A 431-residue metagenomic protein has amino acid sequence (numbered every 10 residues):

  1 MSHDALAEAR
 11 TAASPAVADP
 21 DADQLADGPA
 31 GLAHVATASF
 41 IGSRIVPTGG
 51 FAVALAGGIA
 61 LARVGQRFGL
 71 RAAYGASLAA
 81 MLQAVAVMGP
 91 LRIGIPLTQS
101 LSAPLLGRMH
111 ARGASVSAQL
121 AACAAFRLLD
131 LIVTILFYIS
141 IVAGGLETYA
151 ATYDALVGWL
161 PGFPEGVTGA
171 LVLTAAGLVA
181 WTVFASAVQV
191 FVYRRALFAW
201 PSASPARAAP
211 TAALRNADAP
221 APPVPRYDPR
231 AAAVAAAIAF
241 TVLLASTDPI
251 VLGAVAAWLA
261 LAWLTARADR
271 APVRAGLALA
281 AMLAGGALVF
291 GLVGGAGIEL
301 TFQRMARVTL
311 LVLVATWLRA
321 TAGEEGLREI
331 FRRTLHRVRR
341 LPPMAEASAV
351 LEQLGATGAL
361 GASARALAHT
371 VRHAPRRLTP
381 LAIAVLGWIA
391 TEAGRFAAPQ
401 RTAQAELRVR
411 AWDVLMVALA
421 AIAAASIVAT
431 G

Functional and structural regions predicted by a protein language model:
S2-A76, T211-T241, A245-I250: Hydrophobic transmembrane alpha-helices
H3, S204-L261, A359-G431: Transmembrane alpha-helix interface motif
P29-L32, L97-Y138, G285-G294, T316: Short helix-perturbing small/polar motifs within transmembrane alpha-helices
G49-R108, A254, A275-L283: Alpha-helical membrane segments and adjacent membrane-interface helices in multi-pass membrane proteins
I93, L288-F302, W317-L327: Transmembrane alpha-helix boundary signature
R112-A114, G162-E165, P201-P205, F331-M344: Membrane interface segments of multi-pass transport proteins and intramembrane proteases
A121-S202: Membrane-embedded alpha-helical hairpins and interfacial helices in multi-pass inner-membrane proteins
W181-F184, L313-E406: Structured inter-helical modules in multipass membrane proteins
